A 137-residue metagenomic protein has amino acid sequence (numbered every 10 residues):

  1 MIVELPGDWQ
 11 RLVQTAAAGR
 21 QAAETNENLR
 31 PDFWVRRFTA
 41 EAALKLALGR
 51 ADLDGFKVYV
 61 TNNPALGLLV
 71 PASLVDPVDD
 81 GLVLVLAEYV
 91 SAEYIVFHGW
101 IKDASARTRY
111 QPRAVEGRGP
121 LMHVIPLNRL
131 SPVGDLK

Functional and structural regions predicted by a protein language model:
M1-L53, Y59-K137: Nucleic-acid endonuclease domains
